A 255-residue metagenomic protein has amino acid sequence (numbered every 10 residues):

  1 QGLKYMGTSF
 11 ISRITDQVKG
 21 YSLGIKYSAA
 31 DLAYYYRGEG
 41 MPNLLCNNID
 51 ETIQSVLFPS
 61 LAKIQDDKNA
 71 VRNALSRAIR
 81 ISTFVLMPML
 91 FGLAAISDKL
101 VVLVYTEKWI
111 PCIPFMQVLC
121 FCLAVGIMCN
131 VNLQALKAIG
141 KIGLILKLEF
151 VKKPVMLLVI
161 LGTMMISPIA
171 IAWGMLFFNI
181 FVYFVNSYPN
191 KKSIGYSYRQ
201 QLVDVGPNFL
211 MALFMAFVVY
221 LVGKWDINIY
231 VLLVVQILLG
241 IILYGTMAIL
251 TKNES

Functional and structural regions predicted by a protein language model:
Q1, Y5, S22-N43, R72-A74 (+2 more regions): Interfacial/gating helices of multi-pass transporter permease domains
Q1-Q17, Y21, V56-N73, Y188-G206: Interhelical loop/hinge segments that connect adjacent transmembrane helices in multipass membrane
G2-S9, R13, Q17, Y21 (+10 more regions): Residue-level signature of transmembrane alpha-helical cores of multipass secondary-active transporters and flippases
T8, S12, D16, E39 (+5 more regions): Short runs within selected transmembrane alpha-helices of multi-pass transporters and secretion channels
K26-A29, Q65, A138-I139, M165-I166: Helix-loop interface residues and adjacent transmembrane-helix termini in multi-pass membrane transporters, primarily
G38, P42-L86, L133-A138: Helix-loop junctions and terminal segments of transmembrane helices in multi-pass membrane transport/translocation
D50, R72-G126, L157-G162, L213: Alpha-helical transmembrane segments of multi-pass membrane transport and lipid-handling proteins
Y188-K191, Y196-Y198, V205, F217-S255: Membrane-proximal transmembrane or re-entrant/amphipathic helices at the cytosolic face
